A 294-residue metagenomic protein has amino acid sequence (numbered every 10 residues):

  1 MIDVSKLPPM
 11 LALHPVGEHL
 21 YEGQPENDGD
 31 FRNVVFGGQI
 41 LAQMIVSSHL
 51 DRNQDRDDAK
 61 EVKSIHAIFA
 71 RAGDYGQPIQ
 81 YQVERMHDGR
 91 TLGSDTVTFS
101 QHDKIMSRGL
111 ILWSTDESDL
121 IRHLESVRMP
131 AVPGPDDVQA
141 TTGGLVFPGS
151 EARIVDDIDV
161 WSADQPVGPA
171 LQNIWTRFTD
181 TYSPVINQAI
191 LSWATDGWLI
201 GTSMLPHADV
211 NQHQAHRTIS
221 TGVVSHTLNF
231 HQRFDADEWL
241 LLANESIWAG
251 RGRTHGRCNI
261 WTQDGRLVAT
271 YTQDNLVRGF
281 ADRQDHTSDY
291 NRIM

Functional and structural regions predicted by a protein language model:
M1-M294: Terminal targeting signals and extreme-terminal segments of soluble enzymes
